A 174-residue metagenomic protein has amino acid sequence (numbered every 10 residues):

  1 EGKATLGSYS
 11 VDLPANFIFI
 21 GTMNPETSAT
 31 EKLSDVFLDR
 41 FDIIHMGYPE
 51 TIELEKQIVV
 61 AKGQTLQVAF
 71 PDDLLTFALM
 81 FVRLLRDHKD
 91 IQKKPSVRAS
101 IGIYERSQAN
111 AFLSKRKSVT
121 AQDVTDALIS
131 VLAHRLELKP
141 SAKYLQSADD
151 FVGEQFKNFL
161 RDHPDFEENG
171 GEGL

Functional and structural regions predicted by a protein language model:
E1, T27-T30, S34, L38 (+6 more regions): Signal for well-folded cores of large energy- and translation-related assemblies
E1-L66, Q108-N110: Canonical AAA+ ATPase core
S8-S10, A15-F17, F37, P95 (+4 more regions): Solvent-exposed, flexible loop/coil residues
I18, M46, A61-Q64, I101-A109 (+3 more regions): Short amphipathic alpha-helical patches
D35, I52-Q57, D72-T76, Q122 (+3 more regions): Generic alpha-helical secondary structure signal
K56-V119, D123: Conserved AAA+ ATPase small/helical "lid" subdomain
F112-L174: C-terminal engagement/docking regions of AAA+ P-loop ATPases
